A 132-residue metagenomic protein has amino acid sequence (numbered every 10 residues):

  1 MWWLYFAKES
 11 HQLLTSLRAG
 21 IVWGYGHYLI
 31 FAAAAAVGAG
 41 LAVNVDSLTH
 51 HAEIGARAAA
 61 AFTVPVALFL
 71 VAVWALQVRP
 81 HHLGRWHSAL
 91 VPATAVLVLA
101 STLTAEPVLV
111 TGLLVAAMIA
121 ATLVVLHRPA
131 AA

Functional and structural regions predicted by a protein language model:
M1-L99, M118-A131: Predominantly late transmembrane helices and immediately cytosolic-facing juxtamembrane segments
A105-A116: Loop-to-transmembrane alpha-helix initiation sites
